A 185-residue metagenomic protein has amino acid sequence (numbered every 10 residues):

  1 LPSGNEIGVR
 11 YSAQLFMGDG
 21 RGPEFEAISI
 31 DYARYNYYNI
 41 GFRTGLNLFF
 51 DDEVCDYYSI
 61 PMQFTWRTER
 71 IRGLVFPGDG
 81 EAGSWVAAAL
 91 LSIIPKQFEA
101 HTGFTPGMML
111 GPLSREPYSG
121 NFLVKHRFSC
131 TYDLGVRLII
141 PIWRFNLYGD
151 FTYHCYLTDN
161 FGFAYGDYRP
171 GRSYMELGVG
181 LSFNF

Functional and structural regions predicted by a protein language model:
L1-F49, N184: Short glycine/proline- and aromatic-enriched beta-strand/turn motifs that initiate or cap beta-hairpins
N5, Y11, E26, Y32-N36 (+6 more regions): Polar/charged side chains located within well-ordered beta-strands of beta-rich proteins
I7-S12, Q97, G103, G107 (+3 more regions): Outer membrane beta-barrel transmembrane domains
R10-S12, P61-E69, G180-N184: Helix N-cap / beta->alpha transition motif
Y11-L15, P117-F122, F161-A164: Extracytoplasmic loops and strand-loop junctions of Gram-negative outer membrane beta-barrel proteins
I30-F122, H126-Y132, I140-F145: Gram-negative (and chloroplast) outer-membrane scaffold detector with strong preference for beta-barrel transmembrane
V54-Y57, Y132-F185: Predominantly the C-terminal beta-signal and adjacent terminal strand-loop region of outer-membrane beta-barrel
